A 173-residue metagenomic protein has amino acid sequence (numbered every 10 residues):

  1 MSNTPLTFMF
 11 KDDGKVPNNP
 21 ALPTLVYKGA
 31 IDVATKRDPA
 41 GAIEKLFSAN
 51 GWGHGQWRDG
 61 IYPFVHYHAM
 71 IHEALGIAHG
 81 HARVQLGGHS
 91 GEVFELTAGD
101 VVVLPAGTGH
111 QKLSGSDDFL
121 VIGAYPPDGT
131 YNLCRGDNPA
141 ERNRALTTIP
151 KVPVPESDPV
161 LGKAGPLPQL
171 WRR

Functional and structural regions predicted by a protein language model:
M1-V65, V160-R173: A short, N-terminal "cap"/entry segment at the start of jelly-roll beta-barrel domains of the cupin/DSBH fold
G60-A74, H89-S90, L96-T97: A short beta-loop-beta micro-motif enriched in histidine and acidic residues
H68-Q85, V103: Short, conserved beta-strand element in jelly-roll/cupin
V84-Q85, E92-F94, Q111-K112: Short, solvent-exposed loop/turn segments at secondary-structure junctions
L96-S116, Y125: Conserved metal-binding segment of the jelly-roll/cupin
L113-R173: Double-stranded beta-helix
